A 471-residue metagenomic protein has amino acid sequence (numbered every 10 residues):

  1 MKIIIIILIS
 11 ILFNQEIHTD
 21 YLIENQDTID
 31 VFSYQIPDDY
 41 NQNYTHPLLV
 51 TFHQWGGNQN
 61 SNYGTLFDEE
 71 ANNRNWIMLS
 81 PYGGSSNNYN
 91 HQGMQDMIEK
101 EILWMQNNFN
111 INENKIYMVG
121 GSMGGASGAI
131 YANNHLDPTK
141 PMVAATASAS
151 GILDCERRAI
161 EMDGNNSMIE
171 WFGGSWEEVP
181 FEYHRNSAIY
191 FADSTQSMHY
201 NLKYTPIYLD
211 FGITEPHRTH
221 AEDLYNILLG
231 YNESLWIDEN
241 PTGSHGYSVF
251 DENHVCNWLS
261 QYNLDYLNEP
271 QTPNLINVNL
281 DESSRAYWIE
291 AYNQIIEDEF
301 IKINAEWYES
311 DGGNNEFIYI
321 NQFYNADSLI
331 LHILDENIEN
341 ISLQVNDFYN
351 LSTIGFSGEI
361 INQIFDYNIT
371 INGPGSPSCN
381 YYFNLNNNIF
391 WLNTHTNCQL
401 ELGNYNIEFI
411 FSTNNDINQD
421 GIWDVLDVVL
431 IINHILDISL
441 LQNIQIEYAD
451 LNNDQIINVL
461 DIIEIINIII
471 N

Functional and structural regions predicted by a protein language model:
F13-P47: A domain-start/cap signature at the N-terminus of enzymes
Y40-N90, H217: Short substrate-entry loop that stabilizes the transition state in hydrolases
G56, N62-Y63, A144-A145, G151 (+1 more regions): Mobile cap/lid helix-loop segments that gate and shape the active-site cleft of serine hydrolases
G57, N107, E113-G164: Primarily recognizes the serine-hydrolase "nucleophile elbow" in alpha/beta-hydrolase and SGNH/GDSL folds
Y89-F109, I130: Alpha/beta-hydrolase active-site loop
Y183-G243: Serine-hydrolase catalytic core
E222, G230-L235, T242-F411: Alpha/beta-hydrolase-fold serine-hydrolase catalytic core, especially in secreted/extracellular enzymes
Q419-N443, N453-N471: Alpha-helical segments with a strong preference for the paired helices of cellulosomal dockerin domains
